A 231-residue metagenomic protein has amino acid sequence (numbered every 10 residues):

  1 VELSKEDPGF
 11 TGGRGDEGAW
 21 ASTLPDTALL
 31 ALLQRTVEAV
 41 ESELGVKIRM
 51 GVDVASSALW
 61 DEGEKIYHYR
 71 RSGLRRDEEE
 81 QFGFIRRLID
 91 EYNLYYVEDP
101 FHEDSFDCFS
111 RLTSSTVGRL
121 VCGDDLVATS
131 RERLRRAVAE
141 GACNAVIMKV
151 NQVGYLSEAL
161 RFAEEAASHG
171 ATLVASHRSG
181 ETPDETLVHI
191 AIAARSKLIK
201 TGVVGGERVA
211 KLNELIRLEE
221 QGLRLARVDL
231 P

Functional and structural regions predicted by a protein language model:
V1-L3: Short amphipathic alpha-helix segments
K5, G9-T11, W20-A21, T27-P231: Catalytic core of soluble alpha/beta enzymes
